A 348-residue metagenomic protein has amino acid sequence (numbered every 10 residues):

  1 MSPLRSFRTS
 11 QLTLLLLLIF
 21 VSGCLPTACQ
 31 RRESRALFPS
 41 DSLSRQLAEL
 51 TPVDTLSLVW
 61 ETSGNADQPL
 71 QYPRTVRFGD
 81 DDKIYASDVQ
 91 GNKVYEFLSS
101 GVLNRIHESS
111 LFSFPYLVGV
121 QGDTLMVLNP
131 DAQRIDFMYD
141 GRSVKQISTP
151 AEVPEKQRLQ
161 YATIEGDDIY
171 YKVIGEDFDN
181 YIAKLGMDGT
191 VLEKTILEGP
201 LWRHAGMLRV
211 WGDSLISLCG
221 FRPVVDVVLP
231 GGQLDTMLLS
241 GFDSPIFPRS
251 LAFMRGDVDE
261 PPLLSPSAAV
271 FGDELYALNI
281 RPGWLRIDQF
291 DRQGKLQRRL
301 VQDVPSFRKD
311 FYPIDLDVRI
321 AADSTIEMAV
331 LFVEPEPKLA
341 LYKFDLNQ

Functional and structural regions predicted by a protein language model:
M1-T27: Sec-dependent bacterial lipoprotein signal peptides
L25, C29-Q348: Eukaryotic scaffold repeat domains enriched in small/polar residues
